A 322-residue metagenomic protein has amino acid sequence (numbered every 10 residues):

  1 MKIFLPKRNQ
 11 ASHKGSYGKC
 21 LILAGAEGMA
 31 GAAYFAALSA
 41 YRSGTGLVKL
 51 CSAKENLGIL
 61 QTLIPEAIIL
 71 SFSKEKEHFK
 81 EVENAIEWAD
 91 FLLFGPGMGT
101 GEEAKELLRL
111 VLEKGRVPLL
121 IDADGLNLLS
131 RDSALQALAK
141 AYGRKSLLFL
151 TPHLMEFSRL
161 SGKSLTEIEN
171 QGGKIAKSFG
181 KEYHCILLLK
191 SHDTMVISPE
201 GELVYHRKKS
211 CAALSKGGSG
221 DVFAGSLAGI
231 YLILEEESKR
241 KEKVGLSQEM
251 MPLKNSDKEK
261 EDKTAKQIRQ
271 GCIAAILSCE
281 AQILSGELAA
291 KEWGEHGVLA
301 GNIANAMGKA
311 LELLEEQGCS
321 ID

Functional and structural regions predicted by a protein language model:
M1-P118, N127-F149, L154, S158-D322: Small-residue (G/A/S/T)-rich helix-start motifs and N-terminal tracts that mark the onset
